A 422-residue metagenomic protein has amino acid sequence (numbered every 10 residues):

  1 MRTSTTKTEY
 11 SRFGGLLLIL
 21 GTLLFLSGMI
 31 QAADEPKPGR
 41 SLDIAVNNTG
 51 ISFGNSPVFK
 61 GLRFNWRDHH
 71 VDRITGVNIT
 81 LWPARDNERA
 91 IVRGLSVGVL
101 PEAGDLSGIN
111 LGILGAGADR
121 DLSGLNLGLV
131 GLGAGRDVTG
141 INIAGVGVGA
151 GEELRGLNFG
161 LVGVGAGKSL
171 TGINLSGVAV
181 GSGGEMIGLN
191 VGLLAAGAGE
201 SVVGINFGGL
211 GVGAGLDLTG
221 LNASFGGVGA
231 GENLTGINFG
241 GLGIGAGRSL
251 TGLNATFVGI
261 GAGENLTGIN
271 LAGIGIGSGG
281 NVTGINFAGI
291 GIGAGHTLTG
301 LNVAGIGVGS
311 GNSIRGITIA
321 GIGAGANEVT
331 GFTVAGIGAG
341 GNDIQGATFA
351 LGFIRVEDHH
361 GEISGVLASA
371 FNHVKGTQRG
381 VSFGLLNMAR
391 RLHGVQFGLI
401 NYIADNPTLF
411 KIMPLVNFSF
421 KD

Functional and structural regions predicted by a protein language model:
M1-R12: N-terminal secretory signal peptides that target proteins for export/translocation
K7, A32-A33: Intrinsically disordered, low-complexity regulatory regions of eukaryotic regulatory proteins
G15-S27: Bacterial N-terminal signal peptides
A33-D422: Surface-exposed, glycine- and small/polar-enriched segments that build interaction surfaces at terminal
